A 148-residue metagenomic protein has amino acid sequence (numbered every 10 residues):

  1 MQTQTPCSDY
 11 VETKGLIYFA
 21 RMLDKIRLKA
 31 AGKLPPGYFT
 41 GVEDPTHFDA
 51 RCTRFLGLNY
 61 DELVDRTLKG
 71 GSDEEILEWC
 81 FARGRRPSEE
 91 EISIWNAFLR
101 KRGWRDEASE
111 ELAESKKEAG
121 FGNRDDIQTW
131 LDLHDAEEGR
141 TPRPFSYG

Functional and structural regions predicted by a protein language model:
M1-S8, P45-T46, L77, F81 (+1 more regions): Generic, low-specificity signal for short hydrophobic/alpha-helical stretches with a mild N-terminal bias, encompassing
Q2-G41, F98-G148: Polar/charged low-complexity regulatory segments
L16-F19, Y60, D73-E74, I92 (+1 more regions): Alpha-helix initiation and N-capping motif
P35-F81: Amphipathic alpha-helical packing elements
L63-G120: Amphipathic protein-protein interaction modules
